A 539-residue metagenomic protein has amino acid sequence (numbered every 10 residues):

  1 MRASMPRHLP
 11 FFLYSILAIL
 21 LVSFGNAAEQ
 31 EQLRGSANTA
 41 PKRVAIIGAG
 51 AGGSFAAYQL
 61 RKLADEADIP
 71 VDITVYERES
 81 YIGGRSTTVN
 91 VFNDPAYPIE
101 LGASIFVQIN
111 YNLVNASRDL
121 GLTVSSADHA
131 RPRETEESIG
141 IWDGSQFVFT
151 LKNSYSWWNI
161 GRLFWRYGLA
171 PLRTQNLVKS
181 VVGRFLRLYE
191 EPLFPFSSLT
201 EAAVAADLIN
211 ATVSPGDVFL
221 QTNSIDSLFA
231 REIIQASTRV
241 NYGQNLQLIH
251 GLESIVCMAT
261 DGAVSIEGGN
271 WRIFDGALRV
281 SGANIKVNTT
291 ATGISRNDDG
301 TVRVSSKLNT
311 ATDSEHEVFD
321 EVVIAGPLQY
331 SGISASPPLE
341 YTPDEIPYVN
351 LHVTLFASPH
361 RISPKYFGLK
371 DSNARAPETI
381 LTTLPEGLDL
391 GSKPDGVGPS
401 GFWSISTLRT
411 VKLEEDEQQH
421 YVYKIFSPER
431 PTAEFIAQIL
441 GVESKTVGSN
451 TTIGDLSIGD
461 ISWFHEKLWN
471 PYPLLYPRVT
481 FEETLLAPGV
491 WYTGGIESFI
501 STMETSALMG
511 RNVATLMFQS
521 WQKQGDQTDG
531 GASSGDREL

Functional and structural regions predicted by a protein language model:
L17-T39: N-terminal signal peptide
S36-G52: Beta1/beta-strand and adjacent pyrophosphate-binding region of the FAD-binding site in flavoprotein oxidoreductases
R61-F92: Glycine-rich FAD pyrophosphate-binding loop
Y76, A291, E315-S331: Short hydrophobic core segments
D94-R187: Dinucleotide-binding Rossmann-like beta1-alpha1 core, especially the glycine-rich loop that anchors the ADP
N176-R296, G300: Active-site/ligand-binding neighborhood in enzyme catalytic cores
S295-H316: Conserved beta-strand-loop-beta-strand element in the redox core of flavoprotein oxidoreductases
F319-E321, Q329-N512, L516-D526: C-terminal segments that line or cap access tunnels to active or ligand-binding sites in enzymes and enzyme-associated
